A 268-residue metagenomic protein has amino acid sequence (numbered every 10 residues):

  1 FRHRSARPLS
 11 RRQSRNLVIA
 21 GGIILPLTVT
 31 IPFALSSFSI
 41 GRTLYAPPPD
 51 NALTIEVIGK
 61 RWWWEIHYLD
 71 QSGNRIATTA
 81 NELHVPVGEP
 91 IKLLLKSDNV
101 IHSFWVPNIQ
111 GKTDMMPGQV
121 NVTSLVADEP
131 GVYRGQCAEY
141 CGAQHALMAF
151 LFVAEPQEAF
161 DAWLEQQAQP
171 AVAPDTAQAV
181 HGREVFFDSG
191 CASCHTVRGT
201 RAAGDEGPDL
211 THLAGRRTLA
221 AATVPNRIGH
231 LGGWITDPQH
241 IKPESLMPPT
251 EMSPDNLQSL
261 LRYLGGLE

Functional and structural regions predicted by a protein language model:
F1-S193, V197-D205, A222-T236, P243 (+1 more regions): Non-transmembrane, membrane-proximal soluble domains of secreted or membrane proteins
R216-L219: Alpha-solenoid helical repeat scaffolds
Y263-L267: Aromatic- and Gly/Pro-enriched helix-to-coil junctions and flexible linker segments
